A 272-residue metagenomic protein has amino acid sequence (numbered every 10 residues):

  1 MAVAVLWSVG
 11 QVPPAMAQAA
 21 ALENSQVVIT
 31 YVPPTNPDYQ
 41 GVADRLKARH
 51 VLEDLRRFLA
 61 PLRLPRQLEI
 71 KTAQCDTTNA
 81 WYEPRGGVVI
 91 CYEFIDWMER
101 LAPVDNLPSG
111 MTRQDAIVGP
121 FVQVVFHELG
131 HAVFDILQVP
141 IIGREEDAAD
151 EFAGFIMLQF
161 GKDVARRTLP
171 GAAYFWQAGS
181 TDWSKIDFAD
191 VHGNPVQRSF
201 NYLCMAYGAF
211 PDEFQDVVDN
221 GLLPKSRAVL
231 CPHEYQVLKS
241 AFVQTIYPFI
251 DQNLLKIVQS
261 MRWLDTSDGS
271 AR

Functional and structural regions predicted by a protein language model:
M1-V9: Bacterial N-terminal signal peptides
A20-V27, F188-R272: Pan-zinc metallopeptidase signature
L22-A43, V133-D135: Acidic/histidine-rich, surface-exposed loop or edge segments in extracytoplasmic proteins
A43-Q67, M98: Zn2+-dependent metallopeptidase catalytic core
T72-V89, F94-P103: Catalytic zinc-binding patch centered on the HExxH motif and its immediate surroundings that defines zinc-dependent
I90, Q123-Q138, D150, G154: Active-site recognition of the HExxH zinc-binding catalytic motif
L101-Q123, L137-I141: Short pre-active-site segment immediately N-terminal to the catalytic Zn-binding motif
I142-G161: An active-site-proximal "capping" alpha-helix that borders the catalytic cofactor pocket
